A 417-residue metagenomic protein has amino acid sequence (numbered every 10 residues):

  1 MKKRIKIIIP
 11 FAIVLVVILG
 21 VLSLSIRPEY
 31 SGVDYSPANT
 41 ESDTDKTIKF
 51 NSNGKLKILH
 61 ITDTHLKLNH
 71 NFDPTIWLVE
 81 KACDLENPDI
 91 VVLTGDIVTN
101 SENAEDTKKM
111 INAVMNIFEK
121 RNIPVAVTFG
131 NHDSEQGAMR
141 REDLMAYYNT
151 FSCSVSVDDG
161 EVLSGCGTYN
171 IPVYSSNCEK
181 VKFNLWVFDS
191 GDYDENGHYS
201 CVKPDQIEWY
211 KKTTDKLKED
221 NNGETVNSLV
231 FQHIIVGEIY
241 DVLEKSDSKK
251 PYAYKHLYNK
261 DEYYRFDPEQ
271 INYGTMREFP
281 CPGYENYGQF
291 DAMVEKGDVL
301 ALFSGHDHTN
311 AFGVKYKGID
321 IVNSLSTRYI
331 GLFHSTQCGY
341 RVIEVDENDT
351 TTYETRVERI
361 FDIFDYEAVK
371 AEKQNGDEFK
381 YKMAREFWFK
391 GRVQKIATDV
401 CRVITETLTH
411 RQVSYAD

Functional and structural regions predicted by a protein language model:
M1-L15: N-terminal Sec-pathway targeting helices
S23-K109, A113-V114: N-terminal active-site segment of His-dependent metallophosphoesterases
S23-S31, P37-N39, D43-K46, N170-Y174 (+4 more regions): Binuclear metal-dependent phosphoesterase catalytic core
P28-T47, M110-T225, P251-Y254, V342-D346: Extended active-site neighborhood of metal-dependent phosphoesterases/phosphodiesterases
L59-T62, V91-D96, P124-N131, L229-Q232 (+3 more regions): Active-site neighborhood of phospho(di)ester-bond hydrolases with catalytic His/Asp-centered motifs
K67-N69, T99-E102, V127-M139, Y193-N196 (+4 more regions): Active-site environment of divalent metal-dependent phosphoester hydrolases
N71-P74, G95-N116, D133-C153, V242 (+1 more regions): Metal-dependent catalytic neighborhoods of phosphoester/phosphodiester hydrolases
N87, N184-W186, H198-D307: His/acidic metal-ligating clusters that form di-metal
